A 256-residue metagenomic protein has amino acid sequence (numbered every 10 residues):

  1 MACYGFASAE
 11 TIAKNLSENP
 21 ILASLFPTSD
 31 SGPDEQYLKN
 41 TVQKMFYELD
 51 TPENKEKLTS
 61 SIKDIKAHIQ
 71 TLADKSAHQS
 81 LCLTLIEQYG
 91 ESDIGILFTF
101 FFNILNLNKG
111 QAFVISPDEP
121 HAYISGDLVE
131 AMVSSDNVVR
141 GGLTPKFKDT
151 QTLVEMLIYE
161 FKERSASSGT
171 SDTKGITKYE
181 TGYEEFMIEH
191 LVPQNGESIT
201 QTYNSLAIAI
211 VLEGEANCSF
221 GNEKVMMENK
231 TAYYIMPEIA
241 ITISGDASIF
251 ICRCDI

Functional and structural regions predicted by a protein language model:
M1-A7, D74-S76, S80-I94, I124-D127 (+2 more regions): Glycine- and acidic-residue-biased ligand/ion/polar-headgroup-sensing regions
M1-F6, G126-P145, F186, D246-I256: A short hydrophobic beta-strand segment most commonly corresponding to one strand of the jelly-roll/cupin
A9-Y89: Long, charge-rich alpha-helical interaction segments
K75-C82, I86-I94, F98-E119: Positively charged, Gly/Ser-enriched RNA/tRNA-binding surfaces
I104-V114, E119-I124, V129, F220-I239: Short acidic-glycine-tyrosine-enriched beta hairpin
A112, P120, L128, D136-V138 (+3 more regions): Short, glycine-/Ser/Thr-/acidic-enriched flexible segments
G126-K178: C-terminal, non-catalytic macromolecule-binding modules
D172-K174, E184-Y203: Conserved short histidine dyad/triad with adjacent acidic residue
